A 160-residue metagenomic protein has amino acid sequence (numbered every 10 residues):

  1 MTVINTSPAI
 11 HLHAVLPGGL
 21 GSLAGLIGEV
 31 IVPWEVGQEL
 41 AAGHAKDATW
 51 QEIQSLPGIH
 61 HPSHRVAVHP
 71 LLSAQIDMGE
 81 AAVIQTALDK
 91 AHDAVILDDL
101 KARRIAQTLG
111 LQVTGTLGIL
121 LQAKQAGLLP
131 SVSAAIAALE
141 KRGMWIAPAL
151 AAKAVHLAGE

Functional and structural regions predicted by a protein language model:
M1-A94, L100, Q107-L111, A134 (+1 more regions): Active-site-proximal, substrate-binding regions of enzyme catalytic domains and RNA-binding/basic surfaces
H44, R103-E160: Acidic, PIN/NYN-like endoribonuclease modules and their adjacent C-terminal/linker elements
